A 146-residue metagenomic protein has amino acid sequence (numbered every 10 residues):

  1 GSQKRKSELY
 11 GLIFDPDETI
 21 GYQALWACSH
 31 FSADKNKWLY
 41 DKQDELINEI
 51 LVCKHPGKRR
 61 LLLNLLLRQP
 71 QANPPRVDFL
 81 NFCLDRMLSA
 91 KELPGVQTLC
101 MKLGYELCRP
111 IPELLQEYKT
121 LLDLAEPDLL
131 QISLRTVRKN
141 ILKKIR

Functional and structural regions predicted by a protein language model:
G1-R146: Alpha-helical scaffold domains
